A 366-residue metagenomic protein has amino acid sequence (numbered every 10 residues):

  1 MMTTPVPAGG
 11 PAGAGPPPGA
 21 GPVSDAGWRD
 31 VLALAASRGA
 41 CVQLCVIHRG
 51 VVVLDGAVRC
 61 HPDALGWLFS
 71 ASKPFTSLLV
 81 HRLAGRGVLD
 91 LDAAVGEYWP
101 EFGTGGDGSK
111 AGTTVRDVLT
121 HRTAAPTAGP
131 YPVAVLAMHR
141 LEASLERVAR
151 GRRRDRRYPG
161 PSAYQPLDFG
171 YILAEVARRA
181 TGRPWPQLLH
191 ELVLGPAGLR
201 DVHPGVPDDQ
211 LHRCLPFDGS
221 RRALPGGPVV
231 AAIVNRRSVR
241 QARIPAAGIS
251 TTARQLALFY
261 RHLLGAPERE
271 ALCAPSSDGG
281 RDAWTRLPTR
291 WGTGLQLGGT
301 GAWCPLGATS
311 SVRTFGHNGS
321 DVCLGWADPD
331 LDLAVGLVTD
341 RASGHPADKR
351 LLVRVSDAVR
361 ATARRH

Functional and structural regions predicted by a protein language model:
W28-L32, G50, W67-V95, L173-R178 (+2 more regions): Active-site SXXK
V31-P62, G66, L91, A134-V135 (+3 more regions): A short, well-structured edge-of-sheet supersecondary motif
L32, H81-A84, V95-G96, R116-T120 (+8 more regions): Non-transmembrane alpha-helical segments in soluble domains of secreted/periplasmic/extracellular proteins
L54, P62-L65, T120, A125-H212 (+1 more regions): Catalytic-site signature segments of enzymes, centered on catalytic residues
P62, S70-A71, F75, L83-P126 (+3 more regions): Active-site helix/loop module of the DD-peptidase/beta-lactamase fold, centered on the serine-lysine SxxK catalytic
V118-H121, F169-V176, R243-A266, C323-D340: Active-site-proximal alpha-helical segments within enzyme catalytic domains
R213-A247, A274-L331: Active-site Gly/Thr loop motif
G265-E268, C273-R281, T300, G344-H366: Short, gly/Ser/Thr-rich active-site loops of penicillin-recognizing serine hydrolases
